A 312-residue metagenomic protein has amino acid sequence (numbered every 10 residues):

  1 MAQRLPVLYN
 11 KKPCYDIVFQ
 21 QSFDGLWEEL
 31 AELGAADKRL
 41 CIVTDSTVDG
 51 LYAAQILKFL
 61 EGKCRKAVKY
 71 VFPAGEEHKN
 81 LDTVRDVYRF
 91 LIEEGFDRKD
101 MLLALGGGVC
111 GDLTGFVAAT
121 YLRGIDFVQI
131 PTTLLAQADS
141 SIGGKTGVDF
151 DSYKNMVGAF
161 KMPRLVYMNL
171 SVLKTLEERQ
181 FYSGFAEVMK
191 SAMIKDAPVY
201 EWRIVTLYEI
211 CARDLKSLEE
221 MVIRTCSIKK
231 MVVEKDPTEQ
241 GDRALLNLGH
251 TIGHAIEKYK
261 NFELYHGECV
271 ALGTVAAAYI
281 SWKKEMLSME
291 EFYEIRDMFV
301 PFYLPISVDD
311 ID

Functional and structural regions predicted by a protein language model:
M1-M101: ATP/NTP phosphate-donor binding region
N10, F116-E209: A glycine/threonine-rich phosphate-anchoring loop and its flanking beta-alpha core in nucleotide/phosphate-binding
V43, K174, L304-V308: Phosphate/ribose-recognition catalytic cores of enzymes acting on nucleotide-derived substrates
A74-G75, L105-G107, L248-G249: Glycine-rich beta-strand-to-loop/alpha-helix junction loops that act as flexible
Y88-L105, T114-Q129: Non-catalytic interfacial helical region
V109-F116, Q137, A255: Short glycine/serine/threonine-rich phosphate/pyrophosphate-binding segments that cradle anionic phosphate groups
T206-I311: Active-site segments that bind and position negatively charged phosphate/pyrophosphate groups
